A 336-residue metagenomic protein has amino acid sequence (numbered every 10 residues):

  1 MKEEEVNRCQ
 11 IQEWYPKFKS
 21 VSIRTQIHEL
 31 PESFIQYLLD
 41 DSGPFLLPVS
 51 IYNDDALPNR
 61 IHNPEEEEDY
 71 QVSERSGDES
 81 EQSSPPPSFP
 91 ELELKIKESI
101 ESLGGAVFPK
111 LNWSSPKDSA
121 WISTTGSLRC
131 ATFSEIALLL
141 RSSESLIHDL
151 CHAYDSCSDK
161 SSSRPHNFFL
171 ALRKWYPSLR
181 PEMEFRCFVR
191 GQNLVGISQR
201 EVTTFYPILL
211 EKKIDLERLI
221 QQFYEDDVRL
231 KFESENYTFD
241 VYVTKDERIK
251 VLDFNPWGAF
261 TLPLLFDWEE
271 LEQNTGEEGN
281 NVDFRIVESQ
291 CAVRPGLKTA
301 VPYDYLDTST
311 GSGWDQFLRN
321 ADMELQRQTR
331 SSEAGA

Functional and structural regions predicted by a protein language model:
M1-A336: Preference for protein termini
